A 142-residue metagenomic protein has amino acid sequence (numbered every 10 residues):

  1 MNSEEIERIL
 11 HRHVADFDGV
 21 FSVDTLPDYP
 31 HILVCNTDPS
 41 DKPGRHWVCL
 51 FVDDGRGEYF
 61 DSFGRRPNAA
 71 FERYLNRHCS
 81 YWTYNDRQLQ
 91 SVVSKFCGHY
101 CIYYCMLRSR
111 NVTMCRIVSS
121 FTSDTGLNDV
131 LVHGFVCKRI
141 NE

Functional and structural regions predicted by a protein language model:
M1-C49, D53-G57: Cysteine protease catalytic domains with a Cys-His-Asp triad
M1-D16, S91-S109, S120-D129, H133-V136: Cysteine-nucleophile protease catalytic domains, especially the papain-like/related folds used in DUB/UBL proteases
D16, V20, S62, A70-R73 (+3 more regions): Intrinsic disorder/low-structure terminal segments
I32-R108: Cysteine protease-like catalytic core of ubiquitin/ubiquitin-like
R116-I117: C-terminal/domain-terminus segments
I140-E142: Disordered regulatory segments flanking catalytic cores
